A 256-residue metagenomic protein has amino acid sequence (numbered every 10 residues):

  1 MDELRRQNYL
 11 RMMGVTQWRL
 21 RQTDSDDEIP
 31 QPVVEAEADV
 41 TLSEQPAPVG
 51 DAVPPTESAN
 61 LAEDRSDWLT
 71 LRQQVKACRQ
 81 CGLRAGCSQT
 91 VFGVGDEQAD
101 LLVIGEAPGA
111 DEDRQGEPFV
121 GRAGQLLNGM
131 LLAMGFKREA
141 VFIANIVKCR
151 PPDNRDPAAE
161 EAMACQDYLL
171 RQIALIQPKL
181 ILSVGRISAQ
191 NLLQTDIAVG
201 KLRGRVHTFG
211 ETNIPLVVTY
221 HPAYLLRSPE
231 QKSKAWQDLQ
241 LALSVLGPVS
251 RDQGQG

Functional and structural regions predicted by a protein language model:
D2-G256: A polyanion-binding, active-site-adjacent surface
